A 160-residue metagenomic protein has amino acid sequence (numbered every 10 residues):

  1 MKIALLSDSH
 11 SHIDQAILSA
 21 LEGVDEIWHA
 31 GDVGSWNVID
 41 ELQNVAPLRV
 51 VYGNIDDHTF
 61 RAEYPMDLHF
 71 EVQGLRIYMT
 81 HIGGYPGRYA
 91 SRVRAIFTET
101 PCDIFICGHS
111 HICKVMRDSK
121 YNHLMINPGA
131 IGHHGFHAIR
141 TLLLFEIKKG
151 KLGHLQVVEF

Functional and structural regions predicted by a protein language model:
M1, A20-E22, E41-Q43, R49-Y52 (+4 more regions): N-terminal start-of-chain detector that recognizes signal peptides and the immediate post-cleavage beginning
M1-L48, D56-G74, A138-T141, I147-K149: N-terminal active-site segment of His-dependent metallophosphoesterases
K2, D8, V51, G74-Y78 (+3 more regions): Generic alpha-helix detector with strongest preference for long hydrophobic helices that associate with membranes
L5-S7, E26-D32, R49-N54, Y78-H81 (+2 more regions): Active-site neighborhood of phospho(di)ester-bond hydrolases with catalytic His/Asp-centered motifs
H10, V33-G34, I55-D56, G83-Y85 (+2 more regions): Catalytic metal-binding/acid-base residues of hydrolase active sites
R49, R88-K151, L155: Conserved beta-sheet core of the metallophosphoesterase superfamily
D56-T100, H133-F136: Active-site-proximal segments of metal-dependent phosphoesterases and phosphodiesterases across multiple
E159-F160: Well-ordered alpha/beta subsegment
